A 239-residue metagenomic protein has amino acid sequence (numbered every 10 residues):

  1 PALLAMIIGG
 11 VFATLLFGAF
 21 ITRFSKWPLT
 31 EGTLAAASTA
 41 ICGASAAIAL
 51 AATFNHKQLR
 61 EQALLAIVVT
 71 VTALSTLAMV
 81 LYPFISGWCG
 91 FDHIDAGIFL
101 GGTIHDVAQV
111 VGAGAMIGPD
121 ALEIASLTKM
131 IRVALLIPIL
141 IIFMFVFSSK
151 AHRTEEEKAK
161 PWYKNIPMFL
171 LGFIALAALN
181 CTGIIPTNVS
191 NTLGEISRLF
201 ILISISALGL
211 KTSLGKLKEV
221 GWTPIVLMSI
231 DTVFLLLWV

Functional and structural regions predicted by a protein language model:
P1-F12, A36-T39, D95-T103, S126-L135 (+1 more regions): Structural signature of hydrophobic alpha-helical transmembrane segments
P1-F20, A63-L77, G194-L199, K216-V239: Entry/N-cap segments of selected transmembrane alpha helices and their immediately preceding amphipathic helices
A2-A5, P28-T39, Q62-T70, A96-F99 (+2 more regions): Cytoplasmic-side transmembrane-helix entry/capping segments in multi-pass membrane proteins
V11-R23, G43-I48, S75-G87, V107-V111 (+9 more regions): Transmembrane alpha-helical segments of multi-pass membrane transport proteins and ion-pumping complexes
L16, I141-R198, S204-G221, V233: Structural signature of multi-pass alpha-helical membrane transport proteins
F24-E31, A52-L65, G87-D95, A115-E123 (+2 more regions): Juxtamembrane helix-boundary/capping and inter-helix hinge elements in multi-pass membrane proteins
L29-T76, D95-G118, I196: Alpha-helical membrane segments and immediately flanking helix-loop junctions that form or couple to the substrate/ion
G114-K158: Oxyanion-binding "anion nests"
